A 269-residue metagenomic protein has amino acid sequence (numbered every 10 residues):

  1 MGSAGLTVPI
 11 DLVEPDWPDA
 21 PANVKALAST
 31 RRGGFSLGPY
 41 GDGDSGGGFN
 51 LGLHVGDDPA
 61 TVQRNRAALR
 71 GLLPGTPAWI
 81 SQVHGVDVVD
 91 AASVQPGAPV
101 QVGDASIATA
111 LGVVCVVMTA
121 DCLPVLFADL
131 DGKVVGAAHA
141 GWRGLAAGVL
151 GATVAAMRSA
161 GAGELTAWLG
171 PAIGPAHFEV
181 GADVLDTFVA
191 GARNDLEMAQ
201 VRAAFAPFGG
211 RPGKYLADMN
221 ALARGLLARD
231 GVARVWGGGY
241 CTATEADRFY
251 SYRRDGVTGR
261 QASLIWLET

Functional and structural regions predicted by a protein language model:
M1-T269: Active-site microenvironment for binding and transforming phosphate-containing groups
